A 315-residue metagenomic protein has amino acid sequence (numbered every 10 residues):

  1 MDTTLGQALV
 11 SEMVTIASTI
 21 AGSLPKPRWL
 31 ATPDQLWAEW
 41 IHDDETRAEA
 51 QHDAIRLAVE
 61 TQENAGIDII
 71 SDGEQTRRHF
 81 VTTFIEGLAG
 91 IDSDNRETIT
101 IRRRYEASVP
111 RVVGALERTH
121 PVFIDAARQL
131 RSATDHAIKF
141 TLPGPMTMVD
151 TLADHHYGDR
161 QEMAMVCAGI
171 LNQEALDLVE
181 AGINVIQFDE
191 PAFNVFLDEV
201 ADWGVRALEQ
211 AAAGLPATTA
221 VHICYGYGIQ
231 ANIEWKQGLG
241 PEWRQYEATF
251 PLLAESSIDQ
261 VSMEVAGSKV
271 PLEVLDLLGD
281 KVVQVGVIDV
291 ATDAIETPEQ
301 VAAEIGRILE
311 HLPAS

Functional and structural regions predicted by a protein language model:
M1-S315: Domain-level signal for soluble alpha/beta catalytic cores
